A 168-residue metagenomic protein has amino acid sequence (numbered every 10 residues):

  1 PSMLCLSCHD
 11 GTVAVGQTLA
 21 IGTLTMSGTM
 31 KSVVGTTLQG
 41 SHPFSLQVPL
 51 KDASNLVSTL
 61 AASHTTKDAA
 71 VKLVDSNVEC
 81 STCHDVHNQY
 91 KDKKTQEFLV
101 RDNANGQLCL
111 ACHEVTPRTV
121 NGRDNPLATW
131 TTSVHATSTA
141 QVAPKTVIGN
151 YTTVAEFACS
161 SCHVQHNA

Functional and structural regions predicted by a protein language model:
P1-A168: C-type cytochrome heme-c attachment and multiheme electron-transfer modules
